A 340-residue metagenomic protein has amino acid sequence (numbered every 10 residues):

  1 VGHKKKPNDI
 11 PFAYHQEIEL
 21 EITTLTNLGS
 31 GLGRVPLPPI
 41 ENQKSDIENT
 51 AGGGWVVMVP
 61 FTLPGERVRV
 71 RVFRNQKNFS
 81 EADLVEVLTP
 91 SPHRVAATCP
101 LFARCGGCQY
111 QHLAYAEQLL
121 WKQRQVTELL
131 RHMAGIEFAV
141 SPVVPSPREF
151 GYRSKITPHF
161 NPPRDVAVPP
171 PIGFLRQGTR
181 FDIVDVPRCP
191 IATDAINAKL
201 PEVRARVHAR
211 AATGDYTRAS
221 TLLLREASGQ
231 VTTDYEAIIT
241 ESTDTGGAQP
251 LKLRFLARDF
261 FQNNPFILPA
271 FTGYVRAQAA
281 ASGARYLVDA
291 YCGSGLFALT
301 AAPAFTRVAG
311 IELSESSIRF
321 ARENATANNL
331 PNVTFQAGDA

Functional and structural regions predicted by a protein language model:
G2-P39, E48-A340: Accessory RNA-recognition modules of RNA-modification enzymes
